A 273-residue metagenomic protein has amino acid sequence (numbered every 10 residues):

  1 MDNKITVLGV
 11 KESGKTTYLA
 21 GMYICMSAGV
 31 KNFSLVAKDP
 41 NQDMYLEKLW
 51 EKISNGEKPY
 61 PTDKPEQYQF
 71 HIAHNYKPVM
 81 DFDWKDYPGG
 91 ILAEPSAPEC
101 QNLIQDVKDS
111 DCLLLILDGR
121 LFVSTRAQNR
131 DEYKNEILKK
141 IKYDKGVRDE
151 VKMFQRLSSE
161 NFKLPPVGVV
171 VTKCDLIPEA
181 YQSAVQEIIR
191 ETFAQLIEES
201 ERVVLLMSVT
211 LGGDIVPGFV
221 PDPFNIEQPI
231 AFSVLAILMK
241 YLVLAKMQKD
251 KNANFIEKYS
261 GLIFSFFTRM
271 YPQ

Functional and structural regions predicted by a protein language model:
M1-Q69, A73-F82: Conserved G1/Walker A P-loop phosphate-binding module
D2-V7, S27, K31, F162 (+3 more regions): C-terminal non-catalytic interaction/localization modules
K4, G168, D175-L242: Canonical P-loop GTPase G-domain recognition
T6, T17-C25, D109, D149-M153 (+4 more regions): Alpha-helical scaffold elements adjacent to nucleotide-binding pockets in ATP/GTP-utilizing enzyme cores
L8, K38, Y87, L117-G119 (+1 more regions): A short hydrophobic beta-strand->loop->alpha-helix junction that borders the nucleotide-binding pocket of P-loop NTPases
G14-K15, I91-A93, V123-T125, L176-E179 (+1 more regions): Short catalytic/ligand-binding loop motif for oxyanion handling, primarily in non-cytosolic enzymes, centered on
P59-L114, R120-N129: Switch II of P-loop NTPase G domains
Q101-S200: Conserved C-terminal guanine-recognition region of P-loop GTPase G domains, centered on the G4
